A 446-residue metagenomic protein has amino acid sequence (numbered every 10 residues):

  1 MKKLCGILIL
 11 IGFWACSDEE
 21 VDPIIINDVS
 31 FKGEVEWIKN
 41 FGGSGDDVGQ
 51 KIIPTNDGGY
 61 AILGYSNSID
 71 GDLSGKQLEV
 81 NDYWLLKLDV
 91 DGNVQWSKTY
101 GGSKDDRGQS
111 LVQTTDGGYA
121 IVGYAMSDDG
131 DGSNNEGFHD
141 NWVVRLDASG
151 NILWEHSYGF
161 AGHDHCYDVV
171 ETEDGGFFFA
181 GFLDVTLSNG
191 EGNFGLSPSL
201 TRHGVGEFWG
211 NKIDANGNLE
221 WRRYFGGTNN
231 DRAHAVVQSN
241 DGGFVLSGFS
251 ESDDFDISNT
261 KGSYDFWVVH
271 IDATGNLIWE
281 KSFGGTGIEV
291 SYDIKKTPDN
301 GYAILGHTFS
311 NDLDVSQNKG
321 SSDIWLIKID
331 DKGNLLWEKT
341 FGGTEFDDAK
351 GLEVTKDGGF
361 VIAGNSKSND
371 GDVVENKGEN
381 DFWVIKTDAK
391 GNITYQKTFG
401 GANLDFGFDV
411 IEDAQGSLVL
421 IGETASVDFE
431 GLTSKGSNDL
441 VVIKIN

Functional and structural regions predicted by a protein language model:
L4-F13: Sec-dependent N-terminal signal peptides
S17-N446: A sequence-level/structural motif corresponding to short, flexible coil/turn segments enriched in small polar residues
